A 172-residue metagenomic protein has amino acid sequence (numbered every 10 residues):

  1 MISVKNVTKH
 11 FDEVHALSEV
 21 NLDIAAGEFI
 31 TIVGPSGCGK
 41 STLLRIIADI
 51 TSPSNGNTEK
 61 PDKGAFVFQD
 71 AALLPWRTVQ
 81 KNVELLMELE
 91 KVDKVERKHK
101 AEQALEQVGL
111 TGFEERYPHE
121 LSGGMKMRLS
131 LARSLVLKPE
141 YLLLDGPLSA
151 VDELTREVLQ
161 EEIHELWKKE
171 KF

Functional and structural regions predicted by a protein language model:
V33-P35: The feature captures the beta-strand-to-loop junction immediately N-terminal to the Walker
A48: Helix-to-loop junction immediately C-terminal to a conserved catalytic motif
Q80-E88, K98, E102: Short helical segment in ABC ATPase nucleotide-binding domains corresponding to the A-loop/adjacent helical element
V95-F113, E162-E165: Conserved ABC ATPase "signature" region
R116-H119, L137: Conserved signature/switch motifs of ABC ATPase nucleotide-binding domains
L131: Hydrophobic anchor residue at the start of the ABC signature
L142-D145: Catalytic Walker B motif of ABC-type/P-loop ATPase nucleotide-binding domains
